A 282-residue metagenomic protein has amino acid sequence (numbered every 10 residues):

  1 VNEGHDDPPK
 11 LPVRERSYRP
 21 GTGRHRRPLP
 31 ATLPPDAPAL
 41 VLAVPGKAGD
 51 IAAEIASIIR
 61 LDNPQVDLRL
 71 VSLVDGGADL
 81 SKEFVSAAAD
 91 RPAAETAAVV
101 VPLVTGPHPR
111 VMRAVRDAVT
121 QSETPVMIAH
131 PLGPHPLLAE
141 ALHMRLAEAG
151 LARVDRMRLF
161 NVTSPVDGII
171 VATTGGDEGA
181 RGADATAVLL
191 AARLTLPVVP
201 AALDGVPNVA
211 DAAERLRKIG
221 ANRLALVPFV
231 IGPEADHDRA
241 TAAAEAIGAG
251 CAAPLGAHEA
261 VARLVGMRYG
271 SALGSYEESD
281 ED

Functional and structural regions predicted by a protein language model:
V1-D282: Active-site-proximal alpha-helix that buttresses catalytic centers in soluble enzyme cores
